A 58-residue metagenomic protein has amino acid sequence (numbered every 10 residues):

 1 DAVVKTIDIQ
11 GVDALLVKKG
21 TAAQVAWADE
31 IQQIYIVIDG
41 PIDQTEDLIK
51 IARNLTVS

Functional and structural regions predicted by a protein language model:
D1-I31: Short, solvent-exposed recognition patches
I31-S58: Surface-exposed amphipathic alpha-helical segments
